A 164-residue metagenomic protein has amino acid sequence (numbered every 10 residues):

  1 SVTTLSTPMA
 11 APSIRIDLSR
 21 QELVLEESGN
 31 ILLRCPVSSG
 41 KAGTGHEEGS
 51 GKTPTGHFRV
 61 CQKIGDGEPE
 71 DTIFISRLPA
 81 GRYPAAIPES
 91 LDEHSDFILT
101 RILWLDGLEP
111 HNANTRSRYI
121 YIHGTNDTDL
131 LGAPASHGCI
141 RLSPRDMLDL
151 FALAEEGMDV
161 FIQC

Functional and structural regions predicted by a protein language model:
L5-P12, P36-S50, P84-E89: N-terminal post-signal-peptidase region of extra-cytosolic proteins
P12, D17-L23: Gly/Thr-rich phosphate-binding beta-strand-loop-beta motif of the actin/hexokinase/Hsp70
S13, R34-P36, H57, Y119 (+1 more regions): Well-ordered beta-strand positions in beta-sheet-rich domains
S19, S28-N30, G40-A42, K63-G65 (+2 more regions): Solvent-exposed coil/turn segments that connect beta secondary-structure elements in extracytoplasmic/periplasmic
R20-E22, H57, I102: Structural motif
L25-E27, C164: Residue-level signal for short segments within beta-strands and strand-turn junctions of well-structured beta-sheet
I31, P36-I64, E68: Electropositive
E68-C164: Exported/periplasmic cell-wall-interacting domains
